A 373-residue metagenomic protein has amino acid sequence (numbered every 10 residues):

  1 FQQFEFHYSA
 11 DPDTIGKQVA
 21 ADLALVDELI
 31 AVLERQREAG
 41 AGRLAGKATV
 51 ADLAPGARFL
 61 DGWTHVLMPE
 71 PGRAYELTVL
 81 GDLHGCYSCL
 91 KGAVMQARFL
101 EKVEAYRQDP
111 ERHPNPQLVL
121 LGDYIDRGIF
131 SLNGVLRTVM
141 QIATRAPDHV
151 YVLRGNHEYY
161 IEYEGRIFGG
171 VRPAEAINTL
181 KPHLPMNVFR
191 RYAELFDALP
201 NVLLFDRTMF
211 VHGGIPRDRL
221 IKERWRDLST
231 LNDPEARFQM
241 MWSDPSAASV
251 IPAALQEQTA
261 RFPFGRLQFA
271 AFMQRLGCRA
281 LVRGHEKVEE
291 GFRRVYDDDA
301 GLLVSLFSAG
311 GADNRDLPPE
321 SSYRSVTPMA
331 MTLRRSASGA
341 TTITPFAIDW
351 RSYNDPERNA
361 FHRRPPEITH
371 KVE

Functional and structural regions predicted by a protein language model:
F1-E373: Feature recognizes metal-dependent phosphohydrolase scaffolds
